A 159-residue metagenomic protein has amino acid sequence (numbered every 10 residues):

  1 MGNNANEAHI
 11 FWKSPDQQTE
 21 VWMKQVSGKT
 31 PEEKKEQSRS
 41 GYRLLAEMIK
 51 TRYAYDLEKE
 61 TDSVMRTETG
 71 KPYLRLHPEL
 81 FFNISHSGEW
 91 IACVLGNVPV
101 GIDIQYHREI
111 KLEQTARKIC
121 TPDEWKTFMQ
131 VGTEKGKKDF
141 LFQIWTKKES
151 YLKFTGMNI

Functional and structural regions predicted by a protein language model:
M1-I159: Core catalytic alpha/beta fold that binds nucleotide/phospho-ligands
